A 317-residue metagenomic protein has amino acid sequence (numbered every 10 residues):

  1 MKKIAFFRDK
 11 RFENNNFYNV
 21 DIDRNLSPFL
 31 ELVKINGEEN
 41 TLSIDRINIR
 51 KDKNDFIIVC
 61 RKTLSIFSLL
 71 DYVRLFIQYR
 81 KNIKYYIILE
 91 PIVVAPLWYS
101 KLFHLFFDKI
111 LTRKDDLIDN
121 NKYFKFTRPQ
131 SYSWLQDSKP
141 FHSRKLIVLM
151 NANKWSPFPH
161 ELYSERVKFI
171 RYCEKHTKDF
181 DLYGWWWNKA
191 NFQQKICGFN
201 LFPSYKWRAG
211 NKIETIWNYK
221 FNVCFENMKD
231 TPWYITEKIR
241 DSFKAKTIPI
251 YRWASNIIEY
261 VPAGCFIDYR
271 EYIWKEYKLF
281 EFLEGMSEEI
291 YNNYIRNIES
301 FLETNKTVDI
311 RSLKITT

Functional and structural regions predicted by a protein language model:
K2-I88, W98-N153, P157-W186, Q193-G210 (+1 more regions): Pol beta-like nucleotidyltransferase catalytic core
P91-V93: Blade-loop segments of beta-propeller domains
